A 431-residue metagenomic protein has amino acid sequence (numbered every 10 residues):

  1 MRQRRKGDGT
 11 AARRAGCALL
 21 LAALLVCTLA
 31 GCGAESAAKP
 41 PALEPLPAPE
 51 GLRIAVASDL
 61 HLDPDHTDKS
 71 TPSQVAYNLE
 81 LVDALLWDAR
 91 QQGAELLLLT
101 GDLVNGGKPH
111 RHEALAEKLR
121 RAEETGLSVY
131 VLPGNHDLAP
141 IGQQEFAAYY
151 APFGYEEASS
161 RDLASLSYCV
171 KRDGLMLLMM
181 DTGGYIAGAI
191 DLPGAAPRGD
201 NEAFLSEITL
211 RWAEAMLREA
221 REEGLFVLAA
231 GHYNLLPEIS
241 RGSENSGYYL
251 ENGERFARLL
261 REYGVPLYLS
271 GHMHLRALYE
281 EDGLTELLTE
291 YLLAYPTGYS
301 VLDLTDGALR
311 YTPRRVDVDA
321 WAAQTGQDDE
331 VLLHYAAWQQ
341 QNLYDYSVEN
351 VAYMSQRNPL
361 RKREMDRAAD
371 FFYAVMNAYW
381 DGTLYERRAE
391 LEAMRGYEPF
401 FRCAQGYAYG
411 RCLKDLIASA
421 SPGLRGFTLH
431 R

Functional and structural regions predicted by a protein language model:
R2, A22, G33-P45, P49 (+1 more regions): Non-catalytic terminal accessory segments
L29-G31: C-terminal motif of bacterial Sec signal peptides marking the signal peptidase cleavage site
E35-H112: N-terminal active-site segment of His-dependent metallophosphoesterases
E44-L46, P109, A114-R218, E281 (+2 more regions): Extended active-site neighborhood of metal-dependent phosphoesterases/phosphodiesterases
G51-T67, G174-G188, L228-A230, T285-E290 (+1 more regions): Active-site-proximal beta-strand elements of phosphoester/diester hydrolases
S58-L81, G106-G107, Y150-Y155, I186-L205 (+2 more regions): Acidic/histidine-rich helix-loop elements that form or flank divalent-metal/phosphate-binding sites at the catalytic
D63-H66, N105-K108, P133-G142, Y185-A189 (+3 more regions): Active-site environment of divalent metal-dependent phosphoester hydrolases
A89-L96, S128, M176-L178, P193-T285: His/acidic metal-ligating clusters that form di-metal
